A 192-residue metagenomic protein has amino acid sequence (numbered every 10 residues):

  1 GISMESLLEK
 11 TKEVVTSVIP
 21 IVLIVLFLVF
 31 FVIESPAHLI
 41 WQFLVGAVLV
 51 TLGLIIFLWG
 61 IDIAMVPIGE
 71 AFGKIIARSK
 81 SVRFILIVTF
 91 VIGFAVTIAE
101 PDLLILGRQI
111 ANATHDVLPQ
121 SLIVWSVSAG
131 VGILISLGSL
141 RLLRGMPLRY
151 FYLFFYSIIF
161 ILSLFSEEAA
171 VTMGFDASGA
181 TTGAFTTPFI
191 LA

Functional and structural regions predicted by a protein language model:
G1-W59, K74-I75, S79, S178: Signature of multi-pass transmembrane helix bundles
M4-L7, I33-P36, G132-L148, E167-T172: Membrane-water interface regions at transmembrane-helix termini and the short interhelical loops of multi-pass membrane
I19-V32, G46-I56, V88-A95, S128-R141 (+2 more regions): Hydrophobic core segments of alpha-helical transmembrane domains in multi-pass membrane transport and ion-translocation
S35-L44, I105-V117, A169-T182: Membrane-interface interhelical loops and short amphipathic "cap" helices that link adjacent transmembrane segments
L39-W41, I76-L86, A113-I123, L164-S166 (+1 more regions): Membrane-interfacial loop-to-helix junctions in multi-pass transporters
I63-K80, I105-T114: Flexible loop linkers connecting adjacent transmembrane helices in multi-pass alpha-helical membrane transporters
V82-I159: Helix-loop-helix junctions within the multi-pass membrane cores of secondary transporters/permeases
L148-F154, L164-S178, T182-A192: Transmembrane-helix bundle segments that line or gate the permeation/cavity pathway in multi-pass membrane proteins
